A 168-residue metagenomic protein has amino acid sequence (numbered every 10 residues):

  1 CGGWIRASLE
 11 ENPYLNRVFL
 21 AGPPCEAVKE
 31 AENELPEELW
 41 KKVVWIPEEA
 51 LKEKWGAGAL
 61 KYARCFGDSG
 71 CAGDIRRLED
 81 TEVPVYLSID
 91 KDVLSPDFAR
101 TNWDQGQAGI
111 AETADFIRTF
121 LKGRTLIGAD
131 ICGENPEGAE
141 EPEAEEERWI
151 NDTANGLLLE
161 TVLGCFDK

Functional and structural regions predicted by a protein language model:
C1-V28: Active-site histidine-anchored catalytic micro-motif
E10-E11, P36-E37, I75-D80: Short, conserved, surface-exposed binding loops centered on an aromatic residue
Y14-N16, P36-V44: A short helix-to-beta-strand connector/capping loop
E26, V44-K168: Catalytic cores of soluble, metal-dependent hydrolases
A27-L39: Redox- and metal-dependent alpha/beta enzyme cores, enriched for Fe-S-associated oxidoreductases and cofactor-handling
